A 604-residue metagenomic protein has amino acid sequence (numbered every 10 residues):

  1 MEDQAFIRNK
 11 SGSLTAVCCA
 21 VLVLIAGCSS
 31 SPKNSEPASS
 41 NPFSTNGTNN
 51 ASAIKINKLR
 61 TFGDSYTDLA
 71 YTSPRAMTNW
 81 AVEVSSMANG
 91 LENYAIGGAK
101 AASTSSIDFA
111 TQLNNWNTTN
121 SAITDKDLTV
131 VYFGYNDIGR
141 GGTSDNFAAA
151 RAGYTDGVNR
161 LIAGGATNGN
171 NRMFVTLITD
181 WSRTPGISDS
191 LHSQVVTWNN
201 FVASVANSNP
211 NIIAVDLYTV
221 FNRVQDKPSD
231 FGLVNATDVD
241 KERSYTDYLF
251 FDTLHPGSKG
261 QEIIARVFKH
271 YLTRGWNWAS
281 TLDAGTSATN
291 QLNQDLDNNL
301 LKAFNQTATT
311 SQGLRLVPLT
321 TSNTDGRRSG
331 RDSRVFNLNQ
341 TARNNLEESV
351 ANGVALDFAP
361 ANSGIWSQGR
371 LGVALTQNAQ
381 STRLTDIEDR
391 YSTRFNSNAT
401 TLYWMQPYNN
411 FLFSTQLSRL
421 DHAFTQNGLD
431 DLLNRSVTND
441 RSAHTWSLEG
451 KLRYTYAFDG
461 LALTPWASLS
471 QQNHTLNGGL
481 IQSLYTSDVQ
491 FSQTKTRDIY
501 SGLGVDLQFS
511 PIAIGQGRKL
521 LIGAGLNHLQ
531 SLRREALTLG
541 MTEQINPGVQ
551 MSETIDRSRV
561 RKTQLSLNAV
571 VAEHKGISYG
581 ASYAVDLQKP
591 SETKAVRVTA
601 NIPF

Functional and structural regions predicted by a protein language model:
M1-K33: Gram-negative bacterial Sec-dependent N-terminal signal peptides
E2, G27-A53, S280, G285-T286: Bacterial Sec-dependent N-terminal signal peptides
L69-A152, T286-T289, N293: Conserved SGNH/GDSL esterase-like catalytic core that processes O-acyl groups on lipids and polysaccharides
S106-D108, A399-Y403, F491-F604: Outer membrane beta-barrel transmembrane domains
N120, L296-L463, R557, A581-N601: Outer membrane beta-barrel translocator domains of Type V secretion systems
Y132, R160-V196, V215-T219, Q225: Active-site segments of SGNH/GDSL-like serine hydrolases that catalyze O-acetyl group transfer/hydrolysis on lipids
P185-H192, K227-K241, N344, T385-T393 (+3 more regions): Solvent-exposed, glycine/polar-rich loop segments of beta-barrel outer-membrane systems
P185-H192, V205, I212-S258: Mobile gating loops/cap/lid regions near enzyme active sites that modulate substrate access
